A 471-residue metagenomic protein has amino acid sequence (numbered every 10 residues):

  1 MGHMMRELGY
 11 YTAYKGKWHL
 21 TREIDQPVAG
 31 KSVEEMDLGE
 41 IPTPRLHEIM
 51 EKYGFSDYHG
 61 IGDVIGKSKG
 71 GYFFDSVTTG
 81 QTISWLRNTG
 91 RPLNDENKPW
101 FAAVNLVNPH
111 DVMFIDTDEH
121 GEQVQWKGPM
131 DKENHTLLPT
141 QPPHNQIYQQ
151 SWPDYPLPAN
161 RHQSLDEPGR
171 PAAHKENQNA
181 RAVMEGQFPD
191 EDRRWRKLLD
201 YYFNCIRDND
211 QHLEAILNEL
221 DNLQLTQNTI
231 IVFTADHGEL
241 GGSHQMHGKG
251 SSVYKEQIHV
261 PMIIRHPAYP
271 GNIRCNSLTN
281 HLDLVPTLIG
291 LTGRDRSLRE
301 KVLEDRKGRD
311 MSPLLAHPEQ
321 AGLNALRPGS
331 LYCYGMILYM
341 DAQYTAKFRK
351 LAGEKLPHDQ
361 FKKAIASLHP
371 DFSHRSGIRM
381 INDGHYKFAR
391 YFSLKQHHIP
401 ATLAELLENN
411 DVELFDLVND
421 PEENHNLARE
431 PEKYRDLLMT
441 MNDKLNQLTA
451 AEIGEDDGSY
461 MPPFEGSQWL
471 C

Functional and structural regions predicted by a protein language model:
M1-N97, M113-M130: Catalytic-site neighborhoods of secreted/periplasmic enzymes that process anionic sulfate/phosphate groups
M1-R6, A13, R22, F73-S84 (+11 more regions): A structural signal for well-ordered alpha-helical segments within the folded catalytic domains of diverse enzymes
M5, K17, F101-V104, M262 (+6 more regions): A short aromatic-rich beta-strand->coil structural motif
Y14, L20-D25, A29, G66-K69 (+10 more regions): Short catalytic/ligand-binding loop motif for oxyanion handling, primarily in non-cytosolic enzymes, centered on
Y14-D25, A103-H110, F233-E239, H247 (+2 more regions): Short, solvent-exposed turn/loop segments enriched in Gly/Ser/Thr/Pro and often Arg
G54-G66, E214-N218, N222, G248-M336 (+3 more regions): Substrate-binding rim/cap in mid-to-C-terminal beta-strand-loop elements of soluble/periplasmic
N94-K98, L106-N228, V232-L278, L291-K301 (+1 more regions): Active-site-proximal cap/lid insertion segments
G186-R193, M340, A346-L351, H369-D371 (+2 more regions): Long, internal low-complexity/basic segments
